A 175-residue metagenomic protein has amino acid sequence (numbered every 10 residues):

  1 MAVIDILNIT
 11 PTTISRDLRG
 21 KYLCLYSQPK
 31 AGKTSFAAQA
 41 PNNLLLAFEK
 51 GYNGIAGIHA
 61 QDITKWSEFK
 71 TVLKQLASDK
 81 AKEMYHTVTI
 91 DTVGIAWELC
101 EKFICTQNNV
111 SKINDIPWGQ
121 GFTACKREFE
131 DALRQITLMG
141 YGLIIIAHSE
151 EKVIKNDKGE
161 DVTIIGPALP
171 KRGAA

Functional and structural regions predicted by a protein language model:
A2-L99: Conserved P-loop
E49-Y52, K102, S149-K152: Short connector loops/turns at beta-strand edges and beta->alpha or beta->beta junctions
Q75, L99-K102, G142, S149: Amphipathic alpha-helical interaction surfaces
K82-T87, M139-I146: Loop/turn-to-beta-strand initiation segments
I90-Q120, D157-G159: Conserved P-loop NTPase nucleotide-binding/switch module
K112-E128, P167-A175: A short acidic, glycine-rich active-site loop that binds or catalyzes chemistry on phosphate/adenosine moieties
E128-G140: Catalytic-core regions built around general acid/base machinery
L143-A175: Phosphate-binding/switch region of NTP-binding enzymes
